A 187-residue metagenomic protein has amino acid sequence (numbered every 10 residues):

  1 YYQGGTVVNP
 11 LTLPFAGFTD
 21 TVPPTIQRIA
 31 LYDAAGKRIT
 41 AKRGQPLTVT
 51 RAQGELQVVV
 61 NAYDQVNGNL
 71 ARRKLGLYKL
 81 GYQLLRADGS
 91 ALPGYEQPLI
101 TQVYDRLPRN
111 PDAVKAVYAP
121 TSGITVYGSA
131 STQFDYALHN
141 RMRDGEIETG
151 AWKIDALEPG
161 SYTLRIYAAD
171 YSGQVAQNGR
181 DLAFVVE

Functional and structural regions predicted by a protein language model:
Y1-T25, Y32: Conserved, short, structured surface segments that act as functional micro-motifs
I26-Q27, G123: A generic alpha-helix propensity feature with a strong bias for hydrophobic helices
Q27-I29, L80: Generic beta-strand hydrophobic packing signal
A34-V186: Long, low-complexity serine/threonine/glycine- and acidic-rich segments characteristic of extracellular
